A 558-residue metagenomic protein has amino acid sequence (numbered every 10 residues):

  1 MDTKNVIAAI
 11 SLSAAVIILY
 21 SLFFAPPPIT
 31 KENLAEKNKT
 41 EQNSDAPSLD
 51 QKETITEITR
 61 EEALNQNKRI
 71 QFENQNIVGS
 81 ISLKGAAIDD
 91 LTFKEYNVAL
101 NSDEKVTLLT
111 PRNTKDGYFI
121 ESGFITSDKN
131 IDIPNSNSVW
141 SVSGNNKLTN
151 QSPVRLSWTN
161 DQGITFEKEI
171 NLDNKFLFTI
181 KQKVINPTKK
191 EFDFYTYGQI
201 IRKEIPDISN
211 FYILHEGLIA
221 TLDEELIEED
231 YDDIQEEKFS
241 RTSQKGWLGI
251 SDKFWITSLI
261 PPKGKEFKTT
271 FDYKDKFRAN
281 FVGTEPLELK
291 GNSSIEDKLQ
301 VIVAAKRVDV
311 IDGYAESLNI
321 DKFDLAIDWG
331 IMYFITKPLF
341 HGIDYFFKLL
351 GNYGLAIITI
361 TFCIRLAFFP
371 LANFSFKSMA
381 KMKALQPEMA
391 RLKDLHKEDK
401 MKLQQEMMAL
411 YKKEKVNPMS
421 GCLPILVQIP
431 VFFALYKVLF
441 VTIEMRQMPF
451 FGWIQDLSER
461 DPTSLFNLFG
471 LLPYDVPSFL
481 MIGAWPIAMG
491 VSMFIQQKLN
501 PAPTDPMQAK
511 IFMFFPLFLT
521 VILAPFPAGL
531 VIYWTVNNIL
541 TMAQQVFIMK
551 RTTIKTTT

Functional and structural regions predicted by a protein language model:
M1-K39, I81, Q182, F194-T196 (+3 more regions): Helix-loop-helix
M1-K4, E41, E62, N145: Aromatic/His-enriched, Gly/Pro-containing loop or helix-boundary segments that lie immediately adjacent to catalytic
K4, P47, E169-N171: Intrinsically disordered, low-complexity regions of eukaryotic proteins
N5-V6, E53-T56, A63-N65, L91 (+10 more regions): Short secondary-structure boundary micro-motifs
S13, L22-L108, T558: Juxtamembrane extramembrane loops of integral membrane proteins
S44, E53, V184, G217-L218 (+1 more regions): Compositionally biased, intrinsically disordered low-complexity segments enriched in polar/proline residues
R69, E73-D321: Soluble non-transmembrane domains of integral membrane proteins
